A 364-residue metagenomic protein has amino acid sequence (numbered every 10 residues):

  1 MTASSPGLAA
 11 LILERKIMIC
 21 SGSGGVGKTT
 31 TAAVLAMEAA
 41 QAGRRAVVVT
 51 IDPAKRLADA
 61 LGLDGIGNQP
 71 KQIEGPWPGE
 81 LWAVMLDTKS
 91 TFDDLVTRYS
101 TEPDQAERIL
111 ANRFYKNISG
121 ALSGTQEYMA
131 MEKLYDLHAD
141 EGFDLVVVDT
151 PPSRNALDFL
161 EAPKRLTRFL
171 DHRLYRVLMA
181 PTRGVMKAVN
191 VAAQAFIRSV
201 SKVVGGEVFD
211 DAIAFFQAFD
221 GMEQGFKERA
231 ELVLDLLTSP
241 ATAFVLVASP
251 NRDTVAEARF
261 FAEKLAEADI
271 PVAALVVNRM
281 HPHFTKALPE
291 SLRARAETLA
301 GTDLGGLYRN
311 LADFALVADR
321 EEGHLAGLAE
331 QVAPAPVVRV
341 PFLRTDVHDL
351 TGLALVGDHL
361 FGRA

Functional and structural regions predicted by a protein language model:
M1-I12, D64, Q194, R198-Q217 (+1 more regions): C-terminal lobe/tail of nucleotide-utilizing enzymes
T2-M18, S23-V26, T31, L35-D220 (+1 more regions): Nucleotide-state-sensitive switch-loop elements of NTP-binding domains
